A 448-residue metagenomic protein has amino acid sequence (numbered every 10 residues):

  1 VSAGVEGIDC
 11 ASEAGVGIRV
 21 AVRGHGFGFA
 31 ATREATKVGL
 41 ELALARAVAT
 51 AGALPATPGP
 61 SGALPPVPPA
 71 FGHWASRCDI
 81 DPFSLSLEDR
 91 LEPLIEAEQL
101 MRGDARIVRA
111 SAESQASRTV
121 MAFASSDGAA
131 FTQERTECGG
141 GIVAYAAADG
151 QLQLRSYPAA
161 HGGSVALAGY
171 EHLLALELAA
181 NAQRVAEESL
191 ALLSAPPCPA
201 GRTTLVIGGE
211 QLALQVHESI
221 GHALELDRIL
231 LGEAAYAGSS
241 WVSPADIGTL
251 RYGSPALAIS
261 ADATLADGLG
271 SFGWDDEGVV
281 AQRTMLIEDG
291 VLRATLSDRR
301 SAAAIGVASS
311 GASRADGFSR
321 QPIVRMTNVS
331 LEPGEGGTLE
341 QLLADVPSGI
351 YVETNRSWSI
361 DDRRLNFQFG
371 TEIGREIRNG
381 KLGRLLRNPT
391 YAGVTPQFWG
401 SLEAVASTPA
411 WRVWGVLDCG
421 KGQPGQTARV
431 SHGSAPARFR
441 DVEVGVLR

Functional and structural regions predicted by a protein language model:
V1-R448: N-terminal small-residue-enriched
